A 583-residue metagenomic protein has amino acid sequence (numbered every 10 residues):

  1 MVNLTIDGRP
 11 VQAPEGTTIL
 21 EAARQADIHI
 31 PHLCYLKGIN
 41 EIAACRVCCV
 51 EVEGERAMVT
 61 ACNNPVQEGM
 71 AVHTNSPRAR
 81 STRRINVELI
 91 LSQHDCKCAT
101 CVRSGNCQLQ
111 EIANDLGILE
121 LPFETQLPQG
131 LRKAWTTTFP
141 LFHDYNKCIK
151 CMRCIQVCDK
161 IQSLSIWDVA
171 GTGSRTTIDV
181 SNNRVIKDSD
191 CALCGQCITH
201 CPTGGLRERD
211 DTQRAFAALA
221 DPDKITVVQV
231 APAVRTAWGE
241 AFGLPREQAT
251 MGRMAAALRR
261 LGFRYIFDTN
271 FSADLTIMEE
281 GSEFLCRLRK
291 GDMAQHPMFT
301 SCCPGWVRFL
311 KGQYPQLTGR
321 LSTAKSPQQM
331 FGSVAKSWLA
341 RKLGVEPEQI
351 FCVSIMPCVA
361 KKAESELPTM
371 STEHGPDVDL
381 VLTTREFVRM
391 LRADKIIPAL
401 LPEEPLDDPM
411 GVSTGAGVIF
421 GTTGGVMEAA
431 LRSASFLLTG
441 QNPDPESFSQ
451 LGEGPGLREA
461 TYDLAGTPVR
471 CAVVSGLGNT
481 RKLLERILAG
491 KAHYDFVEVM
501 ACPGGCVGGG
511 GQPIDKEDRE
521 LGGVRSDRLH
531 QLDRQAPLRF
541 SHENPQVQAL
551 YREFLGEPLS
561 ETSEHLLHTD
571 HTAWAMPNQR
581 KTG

Functional and structural regions predicted by a protein language model:
M1-R9: Eukaryote-biased recognition of intrinsically disordered, low-complexity regulatory segments
I6, G171, L464-G466: A generic beta-sheet turn/junction motif
P10-S81, E208-G583: Iron-sulfur-associated redox domains of electron-transfer enzymes in respiratory and anaerobic energy metabolism
R46-L193, L206-D221, I225: Fe-S ferredoxin-like electron-transfer domains and their immediately adjacent linker/connector regions across
Q162, C201, L339-L343: Structural motif corresponding to the C-terminal cap of alpha-helices
A192, Q196-E208, L275-T276: Catalytic alpha/beta active-site cores
